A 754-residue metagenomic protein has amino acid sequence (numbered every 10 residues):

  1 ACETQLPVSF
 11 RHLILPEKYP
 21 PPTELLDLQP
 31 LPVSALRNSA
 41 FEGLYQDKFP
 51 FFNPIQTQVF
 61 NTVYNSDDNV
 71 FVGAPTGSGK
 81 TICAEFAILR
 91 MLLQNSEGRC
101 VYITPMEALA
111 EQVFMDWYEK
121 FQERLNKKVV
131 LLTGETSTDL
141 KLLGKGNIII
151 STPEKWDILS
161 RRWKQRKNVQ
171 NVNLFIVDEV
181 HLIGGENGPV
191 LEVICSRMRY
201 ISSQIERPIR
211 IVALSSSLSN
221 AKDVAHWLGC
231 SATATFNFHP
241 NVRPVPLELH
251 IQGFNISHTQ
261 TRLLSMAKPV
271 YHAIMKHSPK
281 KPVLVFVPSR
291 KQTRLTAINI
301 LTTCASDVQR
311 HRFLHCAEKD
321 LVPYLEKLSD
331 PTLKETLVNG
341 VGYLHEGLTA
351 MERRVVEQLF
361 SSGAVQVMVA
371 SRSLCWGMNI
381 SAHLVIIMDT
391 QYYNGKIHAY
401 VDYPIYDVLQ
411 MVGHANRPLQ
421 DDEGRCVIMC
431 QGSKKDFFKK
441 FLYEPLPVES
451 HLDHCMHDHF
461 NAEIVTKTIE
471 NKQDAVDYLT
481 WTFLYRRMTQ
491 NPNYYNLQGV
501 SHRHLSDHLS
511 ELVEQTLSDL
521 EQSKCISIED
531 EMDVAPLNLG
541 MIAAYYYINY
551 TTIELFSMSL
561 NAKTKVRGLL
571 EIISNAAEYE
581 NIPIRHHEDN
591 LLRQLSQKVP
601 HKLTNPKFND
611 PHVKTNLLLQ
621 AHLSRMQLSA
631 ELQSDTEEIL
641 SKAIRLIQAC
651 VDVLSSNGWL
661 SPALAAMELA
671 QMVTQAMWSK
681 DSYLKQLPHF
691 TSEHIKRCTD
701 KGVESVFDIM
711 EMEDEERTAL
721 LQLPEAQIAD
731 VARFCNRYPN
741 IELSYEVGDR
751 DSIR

Functional and structural regions predicted by a protein language model:
A1-N61, D67-F71, T302, D307-V338: Helicase-associated low-complexity/disordered flanking segments
T81-I82, G98-E119, D157, S216-N220 (+1 more regions): Conserved Walker A/P-loop ATP-binding site and its immediately adjacent core in helicase/helicase-like ATPase domains
L89-V113, I201-P208: Conserved SF1/SF2 helicase motif Ia
Y118-V130, Q292-S362, G395, Y400-Y406 (+1 more regions): Conserved C-terminal RecA-like helicase domain
P153-D157, K164-I205: SF2 helicase catalytic motif II
R210-C304, G342, E346, Q431-K434: Conserved interdomain linker/interface between the two RecA-like ATPase lobes of SF2 helicase motors
L384-Y393, H398-Y443: Conserved segment of the helicase C-terminal RecA-like domain
E463-I464, H508-L509, E514-D700, E711 (+3 more regions): C-terminal helical accessory/scaffold domains
